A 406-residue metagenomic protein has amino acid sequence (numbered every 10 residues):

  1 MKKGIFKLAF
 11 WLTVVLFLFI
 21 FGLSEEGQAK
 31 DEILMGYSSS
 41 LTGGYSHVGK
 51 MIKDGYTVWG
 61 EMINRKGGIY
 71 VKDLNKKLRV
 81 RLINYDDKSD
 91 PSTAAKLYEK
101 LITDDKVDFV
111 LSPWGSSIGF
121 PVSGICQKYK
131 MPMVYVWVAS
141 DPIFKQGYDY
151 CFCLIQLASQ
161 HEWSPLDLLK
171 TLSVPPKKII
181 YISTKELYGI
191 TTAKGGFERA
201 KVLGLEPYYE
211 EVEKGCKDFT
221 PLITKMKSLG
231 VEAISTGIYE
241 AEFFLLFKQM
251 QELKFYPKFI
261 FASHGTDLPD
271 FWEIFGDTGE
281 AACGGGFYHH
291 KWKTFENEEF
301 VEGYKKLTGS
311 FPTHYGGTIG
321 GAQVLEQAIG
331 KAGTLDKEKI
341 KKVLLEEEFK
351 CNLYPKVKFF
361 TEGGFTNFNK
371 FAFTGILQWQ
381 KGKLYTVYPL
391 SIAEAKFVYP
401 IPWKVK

Functional and structural regions predicted by a protein language model:
M1-L34, T103, K406: Short, low-complexity disordered leader/linker segments with a strong preference for bacterial N-terminal type II
L34, H47-D54, I69-K145, L154 (+2 more regions): Beta-alpha junction/loop-to-helix N-cap segments that form part of ligand/metal-binding clefts
G36-W59, Y85-P91, W114-S117, I182-T191 (+2 more regions): Extracytoplasmic "Venus flytrap"
V48-K72, K194-R199: Short, polar/charged alpha-helical segment
K96, D141-P142, D149-L253, H290-E299: Extracellular/periplasmic Venus flytrap/periplasmic-binding protein
L101-W114, V134-V136, K178-S183, G230-E240 (+3 more regions): Periplasmic-binding protein-like
M250-G320, G330-K331, L390-V405: Extracellular/periplasmic periplasmic-binding protein-like sensory domains
G303-Y315, Q327-Y388: Segments of small-molecule ligand-sensing domains
